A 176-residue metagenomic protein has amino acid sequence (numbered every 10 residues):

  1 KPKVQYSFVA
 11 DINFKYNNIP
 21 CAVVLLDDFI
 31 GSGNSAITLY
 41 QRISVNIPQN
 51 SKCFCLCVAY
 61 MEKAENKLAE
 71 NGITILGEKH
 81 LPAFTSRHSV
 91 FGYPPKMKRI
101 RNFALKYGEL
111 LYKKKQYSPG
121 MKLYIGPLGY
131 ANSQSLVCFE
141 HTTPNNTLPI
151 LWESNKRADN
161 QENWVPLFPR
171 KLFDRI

Functional and structural regions predicted by a protein language model:
K1-A22, G31-T38: Short, glycine/charge-rich flexible loops or terminal/linker lids adjacent to PRPP-binding catalytic cores
L25-L26: Generic enzyme active-site microenvironment
F29-G31, Y60-M61: Short acidic/polar capping segments at secondary-structure boundaries
Q41-I176: PRPP-dependent phosphoribosyltransferase catalytic core
